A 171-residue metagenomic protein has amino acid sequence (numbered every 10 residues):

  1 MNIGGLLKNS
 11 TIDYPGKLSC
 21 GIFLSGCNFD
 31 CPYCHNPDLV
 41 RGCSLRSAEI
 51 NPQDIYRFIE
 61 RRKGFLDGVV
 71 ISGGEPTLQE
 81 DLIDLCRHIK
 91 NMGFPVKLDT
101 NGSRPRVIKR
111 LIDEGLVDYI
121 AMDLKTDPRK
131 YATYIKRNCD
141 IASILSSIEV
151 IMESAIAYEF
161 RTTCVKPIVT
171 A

Functional and structural regions predicted by a protein language model:
M1-K17: Short, charged low-complexity linear segments at domain edges
G16-I50: Canonical Radical SAM [4Fe-4S] cluster-binding loop centered on the CxxxCxxC motif and its immediate flanking residues
F23, H35, S72-G73, R161: A secondary-structure boundary/capping signal
P37-V69: Conserved alpha-helical substructure of the radical SAM core
L39, G74, K125: Flexible loop residues that form catalytic and substrate-binding hotspots at small-molecule/glycan-binding clefts
L45-A48, G74-E75, K97-L98: Short, flexible loop segments at the rims of nucleotide/cofactor-binding pockets, characterized by
Y56-G68, T77-A171: Conserved AdoMet/S-adenosylmethionine-binding subsite of the radical SAM
